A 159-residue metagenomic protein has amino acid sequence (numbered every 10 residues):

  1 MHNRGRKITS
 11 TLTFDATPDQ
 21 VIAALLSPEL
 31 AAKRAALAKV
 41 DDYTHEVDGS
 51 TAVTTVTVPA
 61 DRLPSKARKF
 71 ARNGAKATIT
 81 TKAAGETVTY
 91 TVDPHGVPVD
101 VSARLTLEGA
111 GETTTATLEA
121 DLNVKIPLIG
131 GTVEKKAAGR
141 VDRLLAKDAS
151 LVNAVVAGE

Functional and structural regions predicted by a protein language model:
M1-A60: Hydrophobic ligand-binding cavity/cleft-lining segments
H2-R4, K69-A75, H95-V99, A110-E112: A generic structural micro-feature
S10-L12, Y43, K76-A83, S102-G109: Hydrophobic/aromatic beta-strand elements that line small-molecule binding cavities or substrate pockets in beta-rich
Q20-I22, K33, R62-K66, D100 (+2 more regions): Short acidic, gly/pro-rich beta-turn/loop elements at beta-sheet edges and active-site/ligand-binding grooves
A35-K39, V58-P59, K69, A77-A83 (+3 more regions): Glycine-rich loops and low-complexity Gly/Arg-rich segments that provide flexible linkers or classic glycine-based
T44-T91: Glycine-rich portal/gate segments that line the openings of hydrophobic small-molecule binding cavities
V53-T55, K82, T89-G139: Beta-strand/loop substructures that line and gate deep hydrophobic ligand-binding cavities in soluble
A75, I79-T81, G130-E159: A conserved amphipathic terminal alpha-helix motif
